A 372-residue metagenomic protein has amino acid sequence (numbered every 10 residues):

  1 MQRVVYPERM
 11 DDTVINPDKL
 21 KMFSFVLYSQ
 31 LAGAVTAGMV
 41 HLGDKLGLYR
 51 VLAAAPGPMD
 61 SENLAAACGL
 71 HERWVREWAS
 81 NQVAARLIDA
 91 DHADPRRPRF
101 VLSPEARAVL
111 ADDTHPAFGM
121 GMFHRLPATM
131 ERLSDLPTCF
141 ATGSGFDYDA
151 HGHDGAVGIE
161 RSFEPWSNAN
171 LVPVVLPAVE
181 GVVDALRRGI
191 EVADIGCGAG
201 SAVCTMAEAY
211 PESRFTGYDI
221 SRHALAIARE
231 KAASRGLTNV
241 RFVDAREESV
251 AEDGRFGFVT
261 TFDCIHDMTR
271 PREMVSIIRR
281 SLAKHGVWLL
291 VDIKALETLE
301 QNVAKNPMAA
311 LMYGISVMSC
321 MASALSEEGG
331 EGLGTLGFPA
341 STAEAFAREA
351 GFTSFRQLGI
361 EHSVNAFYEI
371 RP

Functional and structural regions predicted by a protein language model:
Q2-Q30: Long, low-complexity, charged/polar intrinsically disordered regions in eukaryotic proteins
D18, V26-V51, R76, S80-I190: Conserved Class I S-adenosyl-L-methionine-dependent methyltransferase catalytic core
V51-G57, H71: Short helix-capping/hinge SLiMs at alpha-helix to coil transitions
G57-A66: Short acidic, hydrophobic short linear motifs in intrinsically disordered regions
A128-E273: Conserved adenosyl
R272-K284: A short glycine-rich, Lys/Arg-flanked "PGG" loop and its adjoining helix->strand segment in the class I
V291-E349: C-terminal alpha-helical "lid/dimerization" subdomain adjacent to the S-adenosyl-L-methionine
A350-P372: Core SAM-dependent methyltransferase catalytic element
